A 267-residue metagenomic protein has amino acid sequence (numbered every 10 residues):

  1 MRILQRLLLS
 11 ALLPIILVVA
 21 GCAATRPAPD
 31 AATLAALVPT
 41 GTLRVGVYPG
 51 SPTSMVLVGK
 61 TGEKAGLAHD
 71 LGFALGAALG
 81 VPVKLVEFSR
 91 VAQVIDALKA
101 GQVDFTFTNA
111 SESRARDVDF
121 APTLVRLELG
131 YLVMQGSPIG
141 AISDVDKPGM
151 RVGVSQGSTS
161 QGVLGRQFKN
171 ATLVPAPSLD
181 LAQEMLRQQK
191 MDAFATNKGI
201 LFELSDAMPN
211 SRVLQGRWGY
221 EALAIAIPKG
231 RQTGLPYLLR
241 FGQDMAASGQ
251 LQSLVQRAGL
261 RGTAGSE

Functional and structural regions predicted by a protein language model:
M1-L12: Bacterial N-terminal signal peptides that target proteins for export
V18-G21: C-terminal motif of bacterial Sec signal peptides marking the signal peptidase cleavage site
A23-A28, G66-A78, S137, S143-R151 (+3 more regions): Extended ligand-binding regions for polar small-molecule ligands
R26-N109, R257: Extracytoplasmic small-molecule ligand-binding "clamshell" domains of the periplasmic binding protein/Venus flytrap
V47-P52, T61-A78, L132-E184, K198-I200 (+1 more regions): Bilobed "Venus flytrap"/periplasmic-binding protein-like clamshell domains and structurally analogous long
P49-G50, V125-G136, K198, F202-Q243 (+1 more regions): Periplasmic-binding protein-like
H69, F73, A77, P82-D146 (+1 more regions): Acidic, polar ligand-binding/catalytic clefts
V81-P82, K99-T108, M150-R151, R187-I200 (+1 more regions): Alpha-to-beta junction loops
